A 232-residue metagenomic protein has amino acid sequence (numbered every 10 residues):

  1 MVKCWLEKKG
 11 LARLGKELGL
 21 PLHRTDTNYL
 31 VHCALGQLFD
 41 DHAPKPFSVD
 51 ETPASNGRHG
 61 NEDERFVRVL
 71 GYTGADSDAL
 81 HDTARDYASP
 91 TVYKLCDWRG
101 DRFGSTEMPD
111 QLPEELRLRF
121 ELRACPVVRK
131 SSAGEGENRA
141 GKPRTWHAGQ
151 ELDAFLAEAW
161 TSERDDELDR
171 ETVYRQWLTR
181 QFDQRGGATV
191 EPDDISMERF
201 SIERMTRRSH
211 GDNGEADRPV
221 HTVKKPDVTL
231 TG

Functional and structural regions predicted by a protein language model:
M1-G232: RNA-interacting cores
